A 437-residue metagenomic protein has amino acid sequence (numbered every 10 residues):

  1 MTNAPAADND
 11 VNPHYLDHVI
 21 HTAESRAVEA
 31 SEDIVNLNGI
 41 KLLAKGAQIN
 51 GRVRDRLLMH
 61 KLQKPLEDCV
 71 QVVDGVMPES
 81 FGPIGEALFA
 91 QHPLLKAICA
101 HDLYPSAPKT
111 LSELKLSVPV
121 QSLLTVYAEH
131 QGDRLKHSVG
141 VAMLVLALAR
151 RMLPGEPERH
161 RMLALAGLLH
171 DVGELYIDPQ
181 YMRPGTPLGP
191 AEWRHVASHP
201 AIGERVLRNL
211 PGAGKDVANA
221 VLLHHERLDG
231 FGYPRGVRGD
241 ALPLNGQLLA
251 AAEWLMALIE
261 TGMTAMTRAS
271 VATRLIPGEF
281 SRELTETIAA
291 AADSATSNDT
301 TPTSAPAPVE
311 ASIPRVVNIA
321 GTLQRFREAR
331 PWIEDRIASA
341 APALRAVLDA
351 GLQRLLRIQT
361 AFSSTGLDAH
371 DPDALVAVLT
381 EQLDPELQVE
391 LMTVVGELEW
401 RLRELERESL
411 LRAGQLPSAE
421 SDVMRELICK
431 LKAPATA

Functional and structural regions predicted by a protein language model:
M1-Y104, A369-A437: Membrane-cytosol interface segments
N38-G39, A90-Q91, L144, I202-G203 (+2 more regions): A general alpha-helix detector
L66-D216, D240, P302-P306, L410 (+4 more regions): Acidic/His-rich, divalent-metal-binding segments that scaffold phosphate/diphosphate chemistry
G167, R208-A250, M263-V389, R412-Q415 (+1 more regions): Histidine/acidic-rich helix-loop-helix segments that form or flank divalent-metal centers in metalloenzyme catalytic
I177-D178, G230, E260: Active-site-flanking alpha-helical
V196-P200, L244-L258: Active-site-proximal alpha-helical segments within enzyme catalytic domains
